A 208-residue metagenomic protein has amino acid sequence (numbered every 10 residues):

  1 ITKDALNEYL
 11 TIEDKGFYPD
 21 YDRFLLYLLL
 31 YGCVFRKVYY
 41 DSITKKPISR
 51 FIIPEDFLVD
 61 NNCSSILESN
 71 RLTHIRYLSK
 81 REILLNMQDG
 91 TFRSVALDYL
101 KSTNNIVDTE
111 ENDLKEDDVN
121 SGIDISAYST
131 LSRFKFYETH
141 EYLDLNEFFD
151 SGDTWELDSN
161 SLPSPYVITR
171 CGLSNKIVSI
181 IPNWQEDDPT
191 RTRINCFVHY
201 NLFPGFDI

Functional and structural regions predicted by a protein language model:
I1-I208: Extended alpha-helical, oligomerization-prone segments that build pores/tubes and scaffolds
